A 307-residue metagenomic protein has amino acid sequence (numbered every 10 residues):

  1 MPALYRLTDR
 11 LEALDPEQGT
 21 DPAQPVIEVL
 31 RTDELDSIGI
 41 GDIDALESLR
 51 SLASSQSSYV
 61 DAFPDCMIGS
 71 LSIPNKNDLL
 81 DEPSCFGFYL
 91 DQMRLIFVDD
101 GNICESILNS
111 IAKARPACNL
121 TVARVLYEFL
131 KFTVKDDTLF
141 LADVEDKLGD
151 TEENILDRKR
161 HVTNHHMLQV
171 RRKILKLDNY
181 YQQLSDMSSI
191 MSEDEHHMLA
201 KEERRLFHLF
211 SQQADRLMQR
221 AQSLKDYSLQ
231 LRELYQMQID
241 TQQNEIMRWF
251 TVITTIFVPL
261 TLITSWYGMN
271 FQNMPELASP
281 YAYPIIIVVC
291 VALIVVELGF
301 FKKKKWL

Functional and structural regions predicted by a protein language model:
M1-P116, Q183, M187-L199, K304-W306: Helix-boundary and N-terminal cytosolic regulatory elements
L11-E12, D42, C66-M67, F97 (+8 more regions): Residue-level detector of solvent-exposed, low-hydrophobicity positions
V26-V29, V60, I68, V98 (+10 more regions): Extended aliphatic helical segments
L52-Q56, I155, V162, Q169 (+4 more regions): Residue-level signal for alpha-helical context at structural boundaries
A62, P74-Q238: Extended amphipathic alpha-helical scaffolding segments in membrane-proximal extra-membrane regions of membrane
D215-L307: Hydrophobic alpha-helical transmembrane segments and their immediately adjacent juxtamembrane loops
